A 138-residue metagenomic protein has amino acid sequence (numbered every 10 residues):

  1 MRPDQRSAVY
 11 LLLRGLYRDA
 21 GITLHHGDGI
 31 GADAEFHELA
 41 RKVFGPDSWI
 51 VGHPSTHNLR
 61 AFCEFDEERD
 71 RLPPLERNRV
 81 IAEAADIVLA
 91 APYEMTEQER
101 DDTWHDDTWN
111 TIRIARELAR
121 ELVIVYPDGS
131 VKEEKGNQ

Functional and structural regions predicted by a protein language model:
M1-G136: Acidic/glycine-enriched connector segments
